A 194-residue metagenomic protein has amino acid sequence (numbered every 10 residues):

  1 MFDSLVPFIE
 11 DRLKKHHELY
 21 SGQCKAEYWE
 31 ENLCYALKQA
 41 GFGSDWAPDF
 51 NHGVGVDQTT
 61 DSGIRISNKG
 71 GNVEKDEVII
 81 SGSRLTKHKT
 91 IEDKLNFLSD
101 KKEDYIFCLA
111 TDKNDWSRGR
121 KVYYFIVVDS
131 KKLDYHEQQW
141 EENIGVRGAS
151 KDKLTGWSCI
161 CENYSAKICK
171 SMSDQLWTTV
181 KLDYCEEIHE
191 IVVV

Functional and structural regions predicted by a protein language model:
M1-I64, N68-V194: Nucleic-acid endonuclease domains
